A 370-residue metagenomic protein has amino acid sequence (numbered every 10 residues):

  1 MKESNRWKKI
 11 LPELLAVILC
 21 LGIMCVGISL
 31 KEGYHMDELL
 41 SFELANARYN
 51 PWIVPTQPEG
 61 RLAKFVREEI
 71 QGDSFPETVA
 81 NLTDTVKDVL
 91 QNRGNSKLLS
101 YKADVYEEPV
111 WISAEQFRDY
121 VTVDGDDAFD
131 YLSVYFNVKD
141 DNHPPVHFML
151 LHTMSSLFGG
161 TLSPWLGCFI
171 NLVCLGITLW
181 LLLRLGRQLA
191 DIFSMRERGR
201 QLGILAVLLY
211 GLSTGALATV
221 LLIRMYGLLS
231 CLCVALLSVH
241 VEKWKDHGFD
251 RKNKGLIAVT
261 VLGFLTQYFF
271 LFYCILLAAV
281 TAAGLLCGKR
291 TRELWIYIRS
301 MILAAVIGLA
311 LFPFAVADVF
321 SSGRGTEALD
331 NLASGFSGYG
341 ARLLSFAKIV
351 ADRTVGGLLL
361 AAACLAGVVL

Functional and structural regions predicted by a protein language model:
M1-E3, V239-L256, T260, F272-V306 (+1 more regions): Perimembrane helix-loop-helix junctions
M1-S29, R187-Q188, V369-L370: Start-transfer (signal-anchor) and selected internal transmembrane alpha helices of multi-pass inner/ER membrane
N46-H143, S155-F158: Interfacial juxtamembrane loops and adjacent helix segments that form the catalytic/substrate-binding surfaces
F136, D140-M149, L157-I177: Loop-to-helix entry region of an early transmembrane alpha helix in multi-pass inner-membrane enzymes
T153, L181, L212, A216 (+3 more regions): Specific aromatic-rich, kink-prone transmembrane helix
L166-S194, A235: Transmembrane-helix motifs of polytopic, lipid-linked glycan transferases
G203-G211, F264: Short helix- or helix-capping micro-motifs that position conserved polar/aromatic residues at function-defining sites
E293-A341, R353-G367: Membrane-lumen/periplasm interface segments of specific transmembrane helices in polyprenyl phosphate-linked
